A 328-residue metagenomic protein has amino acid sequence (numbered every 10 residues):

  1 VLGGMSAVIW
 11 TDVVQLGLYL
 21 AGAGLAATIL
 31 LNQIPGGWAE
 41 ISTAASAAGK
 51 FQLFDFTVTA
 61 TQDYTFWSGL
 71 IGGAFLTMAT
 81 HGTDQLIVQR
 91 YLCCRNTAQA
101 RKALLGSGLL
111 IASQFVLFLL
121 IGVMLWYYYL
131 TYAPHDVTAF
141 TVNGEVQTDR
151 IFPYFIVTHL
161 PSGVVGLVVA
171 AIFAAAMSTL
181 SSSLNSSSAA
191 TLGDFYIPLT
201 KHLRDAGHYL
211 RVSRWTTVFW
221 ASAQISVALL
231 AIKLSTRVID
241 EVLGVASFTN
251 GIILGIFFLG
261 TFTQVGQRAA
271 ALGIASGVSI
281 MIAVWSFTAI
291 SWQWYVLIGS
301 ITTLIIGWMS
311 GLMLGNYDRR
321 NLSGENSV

Functional and structural regions predicted by a protein language model:
V1-V328: Membrane-embedded helix-loop-helix hairpins and adjacent transmembrane boundary segments in multi-pass transporters
